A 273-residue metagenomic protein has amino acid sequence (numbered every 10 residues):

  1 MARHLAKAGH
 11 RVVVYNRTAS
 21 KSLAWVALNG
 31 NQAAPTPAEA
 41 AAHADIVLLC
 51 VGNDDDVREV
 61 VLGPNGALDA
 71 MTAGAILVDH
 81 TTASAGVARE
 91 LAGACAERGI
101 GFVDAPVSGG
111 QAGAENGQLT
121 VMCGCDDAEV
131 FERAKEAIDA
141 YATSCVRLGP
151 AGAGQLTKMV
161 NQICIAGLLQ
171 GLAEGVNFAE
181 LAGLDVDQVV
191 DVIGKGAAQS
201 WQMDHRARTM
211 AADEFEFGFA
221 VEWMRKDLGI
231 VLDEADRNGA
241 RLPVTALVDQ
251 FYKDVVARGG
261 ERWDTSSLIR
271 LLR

Functional and structural regions predicted by a protein language model:
M1-L49, H80-T81, Q111-A114, V146: NAD(P)+-binding Rossmann beta1-loop-alpha1 motif at the extreme N-terminus of oxidoreductases
R3, P37-G101: Rossmann-fold NAD(P) dinucleotide-binding segment
V12, A33, C95, G101-V103 (+3 more regions): Hydrophobic beta-strand scaffold residues
T82-I163: Rossmann-fold dinucleotide-binding core
G117-C123, V146, P150-A182, I193-H205 (+1 more regions): Active-site-proximal catalytic alpha-helix in oxidoreductases
A151, Q155, Q199-T265: Interdomain hinge/lid region at the active-site interface of Rossmann-like NAD(P)-dependent oxidoreductases
D185-G194, A246-Q250: Beta-strand segments within the central parallel beta-sheet cores of soluble alpha/beta enzyme folds
